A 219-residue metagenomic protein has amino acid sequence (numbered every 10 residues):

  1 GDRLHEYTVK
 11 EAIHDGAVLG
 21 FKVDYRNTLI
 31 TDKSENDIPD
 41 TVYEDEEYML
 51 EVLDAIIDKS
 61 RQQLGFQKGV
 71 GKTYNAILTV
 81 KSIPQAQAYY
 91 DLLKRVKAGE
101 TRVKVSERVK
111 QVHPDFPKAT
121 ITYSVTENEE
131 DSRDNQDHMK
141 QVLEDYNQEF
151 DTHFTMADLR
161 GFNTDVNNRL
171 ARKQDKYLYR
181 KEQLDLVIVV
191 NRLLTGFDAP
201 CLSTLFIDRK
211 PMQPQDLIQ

Functional and structural regions predicted by a protein language model:
G1-D40, M49, L194-Q219: Signature of the SF2 helicase/ATPase Hel1-core->accessory helical subdomain module
D40-V189: Conserved C-terminal RecA-like helicase domain
